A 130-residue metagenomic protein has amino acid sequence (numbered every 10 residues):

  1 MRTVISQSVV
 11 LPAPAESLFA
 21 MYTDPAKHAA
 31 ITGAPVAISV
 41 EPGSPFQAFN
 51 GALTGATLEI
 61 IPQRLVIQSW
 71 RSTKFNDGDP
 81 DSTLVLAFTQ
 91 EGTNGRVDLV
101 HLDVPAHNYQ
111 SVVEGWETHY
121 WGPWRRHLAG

Functional and structural regions predicted by a protein language model:
M1-A37: Hydrophobic ligand-binding cavity/cleft-lining segments
P14, K27, L53, N108 (+1 more regions): Short phosphate-engaging motifs
A29, V36-A37, Q47, G51-D98 (+1 more regions): Hydrophobic-ligand binding "helix-grip"
P45-A48, S111: Alpha-helical scaffold segments that form or flank carboxylate-/histidine-based iron centers
D103-G130: A conserved amphipathic terminal alpha-helix motif
